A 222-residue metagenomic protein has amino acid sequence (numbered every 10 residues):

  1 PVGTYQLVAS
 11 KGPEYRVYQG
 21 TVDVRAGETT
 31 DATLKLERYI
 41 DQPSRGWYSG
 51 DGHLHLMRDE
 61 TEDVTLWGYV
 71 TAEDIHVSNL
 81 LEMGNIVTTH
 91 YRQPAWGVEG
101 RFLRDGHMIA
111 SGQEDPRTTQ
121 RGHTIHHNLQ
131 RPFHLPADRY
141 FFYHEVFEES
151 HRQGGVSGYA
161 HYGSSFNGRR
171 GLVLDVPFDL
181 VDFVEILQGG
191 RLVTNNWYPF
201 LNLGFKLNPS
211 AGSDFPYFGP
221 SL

Functional and structural regions predicted by a protein language model:
P1-V2, R25: Surface-exposed coil/turn segments at beta-strand junctions on protein surfaces, enriched
V2-G12, V70: A short, solvent-exposed beta-strand micro-motif common in secreted/extracellular proteins
G12-E14, Y39: Solvent-exposed coil/turn segments that connect beta secondary-structure elements in extracytoplasmic/periplasmic
E14-R16, E28, F205: Short acidic/polar mixed-charge low-complexity motifs
R16-D23, P209: Edge beta-strands of extracellular beta-sandwich domains
V22-Q42: Extracellular beta-sheet/turn segments enriched in Thr/Pro/Gly and aliphatic residues
R45-P220: Catalytic cores of extracellular degradative/oxidative enzymes
